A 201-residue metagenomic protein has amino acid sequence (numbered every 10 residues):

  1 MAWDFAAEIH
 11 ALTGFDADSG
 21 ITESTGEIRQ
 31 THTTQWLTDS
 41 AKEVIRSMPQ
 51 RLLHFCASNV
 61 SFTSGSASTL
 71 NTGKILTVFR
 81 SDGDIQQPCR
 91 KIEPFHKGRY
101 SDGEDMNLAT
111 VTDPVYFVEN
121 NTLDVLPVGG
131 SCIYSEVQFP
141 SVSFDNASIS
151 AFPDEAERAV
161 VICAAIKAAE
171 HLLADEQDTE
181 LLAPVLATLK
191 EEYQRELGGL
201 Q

Functional and structural regions predicted by a protein language model:
M1-Q201: Glycine-enriched, solvent-exposed interface loops adjoining structured elements
